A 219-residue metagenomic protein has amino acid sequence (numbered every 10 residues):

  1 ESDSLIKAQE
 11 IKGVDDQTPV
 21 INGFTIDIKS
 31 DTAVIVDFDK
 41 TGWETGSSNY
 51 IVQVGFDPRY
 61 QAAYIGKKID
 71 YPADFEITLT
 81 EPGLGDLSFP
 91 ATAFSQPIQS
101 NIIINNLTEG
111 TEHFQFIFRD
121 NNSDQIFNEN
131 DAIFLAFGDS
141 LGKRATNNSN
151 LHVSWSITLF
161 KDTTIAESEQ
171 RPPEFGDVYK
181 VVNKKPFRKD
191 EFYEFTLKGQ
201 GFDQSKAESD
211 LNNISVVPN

Functional and structural regions predicted by a protein language model:
E1-N219: Polybasic, low-complexity Lys/Arg-rich tracts in intrinsically disordered regions that serve as generic basic
